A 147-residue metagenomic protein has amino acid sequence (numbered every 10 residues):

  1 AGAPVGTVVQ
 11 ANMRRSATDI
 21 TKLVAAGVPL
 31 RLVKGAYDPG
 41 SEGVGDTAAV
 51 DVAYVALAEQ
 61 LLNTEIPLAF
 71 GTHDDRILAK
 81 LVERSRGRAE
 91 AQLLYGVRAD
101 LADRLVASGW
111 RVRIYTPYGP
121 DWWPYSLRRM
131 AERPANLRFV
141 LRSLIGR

Functional and structural regions predicted by a protein language model:
A1-R147: Positively charged, amphipathic and often flexible ligand-engagement surfaces
